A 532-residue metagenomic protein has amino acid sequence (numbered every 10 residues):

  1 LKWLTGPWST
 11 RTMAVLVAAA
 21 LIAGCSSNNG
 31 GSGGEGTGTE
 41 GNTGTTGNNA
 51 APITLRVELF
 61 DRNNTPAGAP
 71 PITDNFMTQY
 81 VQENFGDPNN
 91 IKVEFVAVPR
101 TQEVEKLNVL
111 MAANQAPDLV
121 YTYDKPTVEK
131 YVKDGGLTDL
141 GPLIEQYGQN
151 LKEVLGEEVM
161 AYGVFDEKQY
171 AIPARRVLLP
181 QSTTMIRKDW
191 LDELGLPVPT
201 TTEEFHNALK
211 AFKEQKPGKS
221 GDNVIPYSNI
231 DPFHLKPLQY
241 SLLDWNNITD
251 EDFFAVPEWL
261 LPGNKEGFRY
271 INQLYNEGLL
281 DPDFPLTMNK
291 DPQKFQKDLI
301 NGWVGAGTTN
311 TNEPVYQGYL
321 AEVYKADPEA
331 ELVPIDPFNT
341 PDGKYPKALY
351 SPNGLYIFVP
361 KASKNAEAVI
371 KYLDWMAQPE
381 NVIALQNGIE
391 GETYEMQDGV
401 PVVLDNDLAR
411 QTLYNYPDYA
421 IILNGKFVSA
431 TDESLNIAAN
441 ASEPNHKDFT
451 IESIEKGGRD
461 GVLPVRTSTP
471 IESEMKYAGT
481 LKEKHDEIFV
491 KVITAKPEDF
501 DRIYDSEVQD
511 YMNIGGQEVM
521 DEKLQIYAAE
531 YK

Functional and structural regions predicted by a protein language model:
W3-G6, A14-A19, C25-F205, N247-P257 (+2 more regions): Conserved N-terminal structural module of periplasmic/extracytoplasmic solute-binding proteins
I22, N63-A67, R100-E105, P126-K130 (+6 more regions): Flexible loop/turn segments at secondary-structure boundaries
A51-R56, D87-K92, N114-D118, T138 (+6 more regions): Loop/turn elements at helix/coil->beta-strand transitions in domains of secreted/extracellular proteins
D61-M77, V81-G86, D192-V198, I230-L280 (+1 more regions): Extracytoplasmic/periplasmic substrate-binding proteins
K125-A161, L209-K213, D222-N246, L299 (+1 more regions): Carboxylate/His-rich catalytic cores and anion/metal-binding grooves
V164-F233, T249-D298, G307-T308, F358-A368 (+2 more regions): Helix-loop-helix "hinge/cap" segment bordering the ligand-binding cleft or interdomain interface
Q273-Y275, F295-E313, G318, E322-E331 (+1 more regions): Glycine-rich, aromatic-lined ligand/substrate-binding cores of catalytic and carbohydrate-binding domains
K371, W375-T494: Conserved small-residue motifs centered on glycine
